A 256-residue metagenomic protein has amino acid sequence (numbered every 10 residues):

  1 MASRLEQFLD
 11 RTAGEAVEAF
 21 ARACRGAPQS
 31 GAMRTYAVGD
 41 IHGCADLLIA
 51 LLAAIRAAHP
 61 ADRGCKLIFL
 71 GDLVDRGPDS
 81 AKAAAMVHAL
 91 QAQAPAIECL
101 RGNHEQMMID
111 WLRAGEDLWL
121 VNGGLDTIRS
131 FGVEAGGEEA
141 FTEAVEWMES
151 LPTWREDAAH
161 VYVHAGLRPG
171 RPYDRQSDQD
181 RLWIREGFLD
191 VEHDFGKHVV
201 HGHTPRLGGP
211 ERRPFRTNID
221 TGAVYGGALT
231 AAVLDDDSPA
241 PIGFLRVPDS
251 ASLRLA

Functional and structural regions predicted by a protein language model:
A2-A84: N-terminal active-site segment of His-dependent metallophosphoesterases
A2-R11, S30, E186-A256: Acidic, His/Gly-rich catalytic cores of divalent-metal-dependent hydrolytic chemistry
Q29-R34, R155-V161, R213: Beta-strand-turn-beta hairpins that frame and shape the catalytic cleft of phosphate-ester-processing enzymes
T35-A37, L67-F69, C99-L100, V161 (+2 more regions): Residue-level marker for buried hydrophobic side chains located in beta-strands that build the well-ordered beta-sheet
D40, D72, V87, G102-N103 (+6 more regions): Divalent metal-coordination and catalytic microenvironments
H42-D46, D75-P78, E105-I109, R155 (+3 more regions): Active-site environment of divalent metal-dependent phosphoester hydrolases
R63, R76-E156, W183-D190: Active-site neighborhood of divalent metal-dependent phosphoester bond hydrolases
G137-V163, R168, Y173-G208: His/acidic metal-ligating clusters that form di-metal
